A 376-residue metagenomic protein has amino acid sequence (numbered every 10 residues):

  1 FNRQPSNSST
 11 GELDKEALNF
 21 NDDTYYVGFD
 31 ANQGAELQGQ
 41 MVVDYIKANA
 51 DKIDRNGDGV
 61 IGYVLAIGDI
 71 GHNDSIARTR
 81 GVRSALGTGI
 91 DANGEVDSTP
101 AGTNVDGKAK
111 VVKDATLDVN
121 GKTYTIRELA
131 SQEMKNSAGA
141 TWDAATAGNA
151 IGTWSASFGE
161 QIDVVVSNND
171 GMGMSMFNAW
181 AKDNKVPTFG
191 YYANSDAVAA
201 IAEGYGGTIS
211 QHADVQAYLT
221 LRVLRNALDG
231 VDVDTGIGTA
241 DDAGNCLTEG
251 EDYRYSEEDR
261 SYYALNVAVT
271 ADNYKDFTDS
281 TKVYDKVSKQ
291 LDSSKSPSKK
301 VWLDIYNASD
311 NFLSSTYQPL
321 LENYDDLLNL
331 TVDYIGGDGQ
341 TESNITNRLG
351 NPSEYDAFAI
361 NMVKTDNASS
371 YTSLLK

Functional and structural regions predicted by a protein language model:
F1-N2, Y25-G28, G62-A66, D163-N168 (+6 more regions): Structural recognition of the beta-strand scaffold that forms the well-ordered cores of secreted hydrolase catalytic
F1-Q33, D54-G62, N194-E203, S369-K376: Flexible loop/hinge segments that line or gate small-molecule binding clefts
Y25-D58, A77, A144-I151, A193-A197 (+2 more regions): Hydrophobic alpha-helical segments within soluble ligand-binding/sensing domains
G34-Q38, N73-L129, T146, A150 (+2 more regions): Short, solvent-exposed amphipathic alpha-helices that sit in or adjacent to ligand/effector-binding or catalytic
G59-G62, A66-I70, D74, L86 (+3 more regions): Hinge/cleft segment of the Venus flytrap/periplasmic-binding protein
I67-I76, V164-D170, K300-L327, T331-P352 (+1 more regions): Extracytoplasmic "Venus flytrap"
V82, K108, K113, D118-A199 (+4 more regions): Hydrophobic alpha-helical
E160-S167, N178-G250, Y263, A271: Exported/periplasmic ABC-transporter solute-binding proteins
